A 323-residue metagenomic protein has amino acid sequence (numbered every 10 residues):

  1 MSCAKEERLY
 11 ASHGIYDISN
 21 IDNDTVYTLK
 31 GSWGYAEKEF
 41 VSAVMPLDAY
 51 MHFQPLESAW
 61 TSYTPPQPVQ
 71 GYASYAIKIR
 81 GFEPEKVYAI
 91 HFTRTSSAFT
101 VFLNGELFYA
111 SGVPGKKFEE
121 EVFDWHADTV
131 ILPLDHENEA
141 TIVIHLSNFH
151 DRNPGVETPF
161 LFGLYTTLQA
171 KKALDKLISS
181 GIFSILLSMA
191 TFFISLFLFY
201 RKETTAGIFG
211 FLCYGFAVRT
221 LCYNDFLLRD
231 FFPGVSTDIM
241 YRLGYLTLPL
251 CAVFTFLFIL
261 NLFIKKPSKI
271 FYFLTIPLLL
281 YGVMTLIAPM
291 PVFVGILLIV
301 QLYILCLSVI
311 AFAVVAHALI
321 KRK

Functional and structural regions predicted by a protein language model:
C3-P84: Extended carbohydrate-recognition surfaces in non-catalytic/accessory domains of CAZymes and lectin-like proteins
C3-S19, A36, R94, D124-I131 (+3 more regions): Hydrophobic alpha-helical transmembrane segments of multi-pass integral membrane proteins
K38-F40, N104-F108: Change "in extracellular beta-sheet-rich domains … of secreted and cell-surface proteins" to "in beta-sheet-rich domains
D48-S58, Y63, E106-A127: Solvent-exposed beta-strand/loop surfaces of large extracellular or lumenal domains
I79-N104, I142: Aromatic-lined ligand-binding clefts that engage carbohydrates, nucleic acids, or primary amines
F123-S184: An acidic-aromatic loop/edge-strand motif
S180-K323: Juxtamembrane segments at transmembrane-helix boundaries in multi-pass signal-transduction membrane proteins
